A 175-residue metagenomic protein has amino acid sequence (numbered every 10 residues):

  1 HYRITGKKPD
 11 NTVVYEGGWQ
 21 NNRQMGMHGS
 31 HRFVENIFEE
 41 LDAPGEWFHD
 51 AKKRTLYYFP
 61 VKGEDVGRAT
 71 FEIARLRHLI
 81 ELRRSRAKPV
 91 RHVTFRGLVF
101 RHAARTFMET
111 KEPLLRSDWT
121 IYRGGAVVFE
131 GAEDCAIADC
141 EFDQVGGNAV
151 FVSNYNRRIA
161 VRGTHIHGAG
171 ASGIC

Functional and structural regions predicted by a protein language model:
H1-D143: Extracellular polysaccharide-degrading/modifying enzymes targeting complex plant/algal/animal polysaccharides
K8, N154-N156: A generic beta-sheet turn/junction motif
R96, A138, N154, R162-G163: Short, well-ordered coil/turn residues that connect adjacent beta-strands
A104-T110, G146-V152, G170-C175: Short glycine/acidic-rich loop motifs that flank beta-strands on beta-rich extracellular proteins
W119-G124, V152, R162-I166: Short alpha-helical interface elements
F129-E130, F142-D143, F151-N154, I166-H167: Low-complexity, polar/charged sequence tracts that form flexible coils or short amphipathic helices and often embed
I137, G146, I159-V161, G170: Extended, hydrophobic alpha-helical segments in both membrane/secreted and soluble proteins
